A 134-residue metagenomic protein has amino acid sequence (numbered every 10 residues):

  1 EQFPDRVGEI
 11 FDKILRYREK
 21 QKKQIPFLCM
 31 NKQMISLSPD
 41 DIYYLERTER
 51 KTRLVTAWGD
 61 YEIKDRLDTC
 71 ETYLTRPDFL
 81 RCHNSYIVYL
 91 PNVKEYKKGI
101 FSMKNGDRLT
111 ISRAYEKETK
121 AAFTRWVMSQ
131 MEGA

Functional and structural regions predicted by a protein language model:
E1-D5: Output/docking surface of receiver
R6-I111: Conserved binding/recognition cores within well-folded domains
C70, E118-T119: DNA major-groove recognition helices of helix-turn-helix
D107, K117-E118, T124: Hydrophobic helical membrane-anchoring modules
